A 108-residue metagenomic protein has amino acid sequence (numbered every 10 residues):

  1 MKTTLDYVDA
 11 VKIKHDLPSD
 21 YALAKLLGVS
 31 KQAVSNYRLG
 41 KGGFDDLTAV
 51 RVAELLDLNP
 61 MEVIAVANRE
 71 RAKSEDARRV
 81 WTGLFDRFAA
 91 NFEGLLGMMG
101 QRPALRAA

Functional and structural regions predicted by a protein language model:
M1-P18, M61-I64, R102-A108: A short, Lys/Arg-rich alpha-helix, primarily the initiator
D6, L23-G28: Long, hydrophobic N-terminal alpha-helical segment
L17-S19, F44-L47: Residue-level signal for the short linker/turn that defines the boundary of a DNA-recognition helix
D20-A24, V52: Short alpha-helical "recognition helix" segments of helix-turn-helix
L27-F44, V66-R69: Recognition helix of helix-turn-helix/homeodomain-like DNA-binding domains that insert into the DNA major groove
D46-E62: DNA major-groove recognition helix of helix-turn-helix/homeodomain DNA-binding modules
A65-A108: Short, charged recognition helix plus adjacent turn of helix-turn-helix-like nucleic-acid-binding domains
